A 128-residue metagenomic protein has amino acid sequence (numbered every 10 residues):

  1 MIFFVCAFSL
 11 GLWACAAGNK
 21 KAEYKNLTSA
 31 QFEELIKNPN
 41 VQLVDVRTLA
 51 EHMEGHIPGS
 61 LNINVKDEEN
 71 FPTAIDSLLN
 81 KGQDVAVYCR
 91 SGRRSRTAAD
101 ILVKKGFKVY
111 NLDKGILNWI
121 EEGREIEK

Functional and structural regions predicted by a protein language model:
M1-F4, G11-A30, L35, A50-D84 (+1 more regions): Rhodanese-like catalytic fold shared by cysteine-dependent sulfurtransferases and DSP/PTP-type phosphatases
L43-D45: Structural scaffold elements adjacent to functional motifs in cytosolic proteins
Y88: Short, surface-exposed ligand- or partner-binding patches at beta-edge/loop junctions that are enriched in aromatics
